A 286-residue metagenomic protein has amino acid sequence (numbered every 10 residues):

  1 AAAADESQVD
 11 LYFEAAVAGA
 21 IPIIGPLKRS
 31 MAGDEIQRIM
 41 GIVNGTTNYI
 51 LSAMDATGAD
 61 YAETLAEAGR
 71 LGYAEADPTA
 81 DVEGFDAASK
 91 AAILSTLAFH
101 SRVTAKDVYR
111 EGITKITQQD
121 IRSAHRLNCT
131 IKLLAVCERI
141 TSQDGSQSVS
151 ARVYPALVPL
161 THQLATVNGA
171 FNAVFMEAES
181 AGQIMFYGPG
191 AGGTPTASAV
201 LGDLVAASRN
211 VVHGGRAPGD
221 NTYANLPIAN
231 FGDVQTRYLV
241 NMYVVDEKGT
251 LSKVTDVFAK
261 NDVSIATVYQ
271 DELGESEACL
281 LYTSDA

Functional and structural regions predicted by a protein language model:
A1, A16-A18, Q270-L273: Short, ordered loop/turn segments at secondary-structure junctions
A1-D10: Rossmann-fold NAD(P)-binding glycine/threonine-rich loop
Y12-A74, F85-D86: Rossmann-like NAD(P)H-binding beta-loop-alpha module
R38-M40, N48-L51, E67, G72-T79 (+3 more regions): Catalytic, metal-anchored helix/loop core of enzyme active sites in primary metabolism
T64-T166, F171-A173: Substrate-binding/catalytic subdomain of NAD(P)-dependent oxidoreductase enzymes
P78-D81, R102-R110, K132-L133, N210-Y223 (+1 more regions): Flexible, glycine/charged-enriched surface loops at secondary-structure junctions
T255, N261-L280: Cytosolic Rossmann-like ligand/nucleotide-binding regulatory domains
Y282-A286: Conserved small/polar residues in nucleotide/adenosyl-binding loops
